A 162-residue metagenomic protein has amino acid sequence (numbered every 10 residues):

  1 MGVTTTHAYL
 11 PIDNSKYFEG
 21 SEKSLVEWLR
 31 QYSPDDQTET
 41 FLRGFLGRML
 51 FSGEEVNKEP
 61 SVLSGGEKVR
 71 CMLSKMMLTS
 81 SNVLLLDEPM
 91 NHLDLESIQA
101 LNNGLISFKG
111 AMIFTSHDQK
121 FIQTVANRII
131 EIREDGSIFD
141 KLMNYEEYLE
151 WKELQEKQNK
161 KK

Functional and structural regions predicted by a protein language model:
M1-K162: ABC ATP-binding cassette signature C-motif
